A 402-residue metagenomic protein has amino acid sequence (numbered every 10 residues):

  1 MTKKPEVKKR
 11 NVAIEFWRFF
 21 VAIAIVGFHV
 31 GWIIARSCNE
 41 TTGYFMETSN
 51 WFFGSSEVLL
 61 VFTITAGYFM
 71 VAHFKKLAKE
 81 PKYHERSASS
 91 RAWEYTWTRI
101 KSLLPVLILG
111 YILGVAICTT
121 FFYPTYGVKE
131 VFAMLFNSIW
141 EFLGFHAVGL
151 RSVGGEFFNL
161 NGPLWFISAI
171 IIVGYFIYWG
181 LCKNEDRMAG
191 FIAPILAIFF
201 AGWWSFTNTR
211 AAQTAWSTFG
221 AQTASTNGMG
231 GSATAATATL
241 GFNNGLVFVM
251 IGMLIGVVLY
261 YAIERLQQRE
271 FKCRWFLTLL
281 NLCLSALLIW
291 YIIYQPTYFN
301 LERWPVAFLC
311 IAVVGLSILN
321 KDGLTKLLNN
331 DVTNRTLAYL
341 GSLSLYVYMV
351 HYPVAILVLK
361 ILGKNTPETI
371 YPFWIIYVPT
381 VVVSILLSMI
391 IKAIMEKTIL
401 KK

Functional and structural regions predicted by a protein language model:
M1-R10: Short, Lys/Arg-rich, polar N-terminal cytosolic tail immediately upstream of the first transmembrane signal-anchor
V12-K79, L103-Y111, Y348: Functionally critical transmembrane alpha-helices in membrane proteins and complexes, commonly lining
I23-V30, A116, A147, I195-T209 (+2 more regions): Aromatic-anchored segments of alpha-helical transmembrane domains
E47-L59, G154-A169, F206-I255, I289-V314: Interfacial loop-to-helix transition and helix-capping segments at the boundaries of transmembrane helices
F53-T63, H73-G144, V173, F248 (+2 more regions): Transmembrane alpha-helical segments and their boundary/interface "anchor" motifs in multi-pass integral membrane
S56, M253, T278-K397: Alpha-helical transmembrane segments of multi-pass integral membrane proteins
F62, L103, F122, I139-T209 (+2 more regions): Hydrophobic alpha-helical segments with transmembrane-like composition
I64-K76, V173-E185, G252-E264, C310-D322 (+5 more regions): Hydrophobic transmembrane alpha-helices
